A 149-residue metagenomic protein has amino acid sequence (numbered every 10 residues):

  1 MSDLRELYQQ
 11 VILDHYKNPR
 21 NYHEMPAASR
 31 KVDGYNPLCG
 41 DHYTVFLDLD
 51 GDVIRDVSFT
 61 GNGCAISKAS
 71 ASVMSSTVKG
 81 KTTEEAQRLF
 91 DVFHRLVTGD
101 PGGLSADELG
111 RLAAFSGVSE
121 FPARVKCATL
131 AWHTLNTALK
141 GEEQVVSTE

Functional and structural regions predicted by a protein language model:
M1-M25, K81-E149: C-terminal binding/interaction regions
N18-G61: Structured beta-strand/loop patches that form or line metal/cofactor-binding pockets in enzymes
C39, I66, E120-R124: Secondary-structure capping and boundary motifs in well-ordered enzyme cores
Y43, S72, K126: Active-site phosphate/pyrophosphate-handling residues
G61-K68: Short, thiol/selenol-centered motifs that function as redox-active sites or metal-ligating centers
K68-A69, R88: Alpha-helical macromolecular-interaction surfaces
S70-T82: Alpha-helical support elements that line or immediately flank enzyme active sites and cofactor-binding pockets
